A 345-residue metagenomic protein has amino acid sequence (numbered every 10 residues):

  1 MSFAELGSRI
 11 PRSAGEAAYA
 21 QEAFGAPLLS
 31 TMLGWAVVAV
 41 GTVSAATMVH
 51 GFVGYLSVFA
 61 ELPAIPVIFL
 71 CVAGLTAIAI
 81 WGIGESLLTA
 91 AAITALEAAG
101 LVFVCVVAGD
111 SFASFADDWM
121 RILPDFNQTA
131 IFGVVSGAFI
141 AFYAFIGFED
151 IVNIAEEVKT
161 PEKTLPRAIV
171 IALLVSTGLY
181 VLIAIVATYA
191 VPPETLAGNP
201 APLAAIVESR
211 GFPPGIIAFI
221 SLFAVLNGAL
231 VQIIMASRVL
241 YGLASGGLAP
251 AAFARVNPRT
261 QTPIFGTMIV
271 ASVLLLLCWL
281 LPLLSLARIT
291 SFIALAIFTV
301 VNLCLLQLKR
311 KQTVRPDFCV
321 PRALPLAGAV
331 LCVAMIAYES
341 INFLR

Functional and structural regions predicted by a protein language model:
M1-V72, A77-I80, T94, S221-G242 (+1 more regions): Hydrophobic transmembrane alpha-helices that form the core helical bundles of multi-pass secondary transporters
R9-G15, E22-L29, E156-P166, I171 (+2 more regions): Juxtamembrane helix-boundary/capping and inter-helix hinge elements in multi-pass membrane proteins
A18-Q21, A26, G54-V58, V170-I233 (+1 more regions): TM-loop-TM module centered on a large, flexible mid-protein loop between adjacent transmembrane helices in multi-pass
S30, A64-I68, V72, T129-G137 (+4 more regions): Residue-level signature of transmembrane alpha-helical entry/exit and packing/kink sites in multi-pass membrane
W35, A39, F69-A77, A95 (+10 more regions): Generic alpha-helical transmembrane segments of integral inner-membrane proteins, especially permease/transport modules
V53-L56, A64-S114, Q128, I169-L173 (+2 more regions): Membrane-interface loop-to-helix entry segments
P63-P66, A91-G215, I341-L344: Helix-loop-helix junctions that connect adjacent transmembrane segments in multi-pass membrane transporters
T89, Q128, A252-I264, F298-R345: C-terminal membrane-solvent junction of multi-pass transporters and transport-like membrane proteins
